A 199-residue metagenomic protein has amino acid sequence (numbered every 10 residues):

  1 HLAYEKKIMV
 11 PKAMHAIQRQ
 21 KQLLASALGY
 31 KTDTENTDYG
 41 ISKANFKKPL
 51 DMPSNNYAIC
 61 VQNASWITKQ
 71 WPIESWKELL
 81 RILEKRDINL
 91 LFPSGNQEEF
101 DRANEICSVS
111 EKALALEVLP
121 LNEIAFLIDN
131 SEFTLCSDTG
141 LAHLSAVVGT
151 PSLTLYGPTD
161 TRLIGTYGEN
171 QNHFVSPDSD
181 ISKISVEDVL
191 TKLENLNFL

Functional and structural regions predicted by a protein language model:
H1-L199: Catalytic machinery of carbohydrate-active enzymes, primarily nucleotide-sugar-dependent glycosyltransferases
